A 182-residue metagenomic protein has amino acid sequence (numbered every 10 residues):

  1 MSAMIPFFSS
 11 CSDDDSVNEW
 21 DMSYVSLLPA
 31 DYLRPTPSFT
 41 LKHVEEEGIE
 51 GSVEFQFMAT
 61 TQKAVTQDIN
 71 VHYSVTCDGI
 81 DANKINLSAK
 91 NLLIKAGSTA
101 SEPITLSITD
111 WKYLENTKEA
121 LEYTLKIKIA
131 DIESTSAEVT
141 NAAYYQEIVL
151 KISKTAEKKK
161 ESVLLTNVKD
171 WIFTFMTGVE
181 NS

Functional and structural regions predicted by a protein language model:
M1-M4: Sec-dependent N-terminal signal peptides
P6-S10: C-terminal motif of bacterial Sec signal peptides marking the signal peptidase cleavage site
S12-K95, T99-S101, W111-Y113, T117-K126 (+1 more regions): Acidic/polar, low-complexity intrinsically disordered N-terminal segments immediately downstream of a Sec signal
T105-S107: Ligand-binding face of N-terminal immunoglobulin V-set domains in extracellular IgSF glycoproteins
